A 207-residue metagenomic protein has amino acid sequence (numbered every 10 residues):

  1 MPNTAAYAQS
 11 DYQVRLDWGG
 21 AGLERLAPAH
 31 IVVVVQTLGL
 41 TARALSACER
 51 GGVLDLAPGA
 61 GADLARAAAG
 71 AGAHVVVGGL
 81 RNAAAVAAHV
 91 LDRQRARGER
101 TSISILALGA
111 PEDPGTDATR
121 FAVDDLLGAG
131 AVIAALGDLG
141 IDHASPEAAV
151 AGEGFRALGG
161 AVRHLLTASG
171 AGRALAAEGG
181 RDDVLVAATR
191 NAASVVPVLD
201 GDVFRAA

Functional and structural regions predicted by a protein language model:
M1-Y12, A207: Actinobacteria-biased recognition of intrinsically disordered, low-complexity terminal regions
Y12-I31, T37-A88: Residues that scaffold, gate, or flank divalent-cation-dependent active/transport sites
A29-I31, P114-R120: A short glycine/serine-rich beta->alpha loop
H30-V35, S102-A107: Short hydrophobic beta-strand segments
L38, A110-P111: Short glycine-rich anion-binding loops that position phosphate/pyrophosphate groups of nucleotides and phosphorylated
G59-V77, A88, R97-T101, D117-A207: Long, charged alpha-helical interface segments
G79, I105-A110: Short, structured patches in soluble enzyme cores that scaffold and shape functional sites
